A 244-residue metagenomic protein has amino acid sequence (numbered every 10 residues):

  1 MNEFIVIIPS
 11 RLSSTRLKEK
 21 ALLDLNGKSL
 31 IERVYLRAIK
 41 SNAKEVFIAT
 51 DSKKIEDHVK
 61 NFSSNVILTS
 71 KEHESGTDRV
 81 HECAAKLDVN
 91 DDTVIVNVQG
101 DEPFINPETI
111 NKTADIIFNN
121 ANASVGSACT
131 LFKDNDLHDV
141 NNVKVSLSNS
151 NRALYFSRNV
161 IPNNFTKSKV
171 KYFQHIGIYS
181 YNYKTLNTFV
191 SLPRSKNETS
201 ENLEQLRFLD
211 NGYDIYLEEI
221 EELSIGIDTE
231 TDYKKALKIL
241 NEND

Functional and structural regions predicted by a protein language model:
N2-T50: N-terminal glycine-rich phosphate-binding loop and ensuing alpha1 helix
V6, V46-I48, I95, V125-G126 (+2 more regions): Hydrophobic/aromatic residues located in beta-strands of well-ordered beta-sheets within soluble catalytic
T15, V96, P103, Y179 (+1 more regions): Residues that recognize and position ribonucleotide moieties
A43, D91-D92, N120-A123, Y213: Short, high-confidence coil segments that cap the C-terminus of an alpha-helix and link into the following beta-strand
F47, K53-D115: Short phosphate-binding loop-to-helix
I105-S195: Conserved core of the sugar-phosphate nucleotidyltransferase
V170-D244: Conserved alpha/beta core of the MobA/IspD/sugar-nucleotide pyrophosphorylase nucleotidyltransferase superfamily
